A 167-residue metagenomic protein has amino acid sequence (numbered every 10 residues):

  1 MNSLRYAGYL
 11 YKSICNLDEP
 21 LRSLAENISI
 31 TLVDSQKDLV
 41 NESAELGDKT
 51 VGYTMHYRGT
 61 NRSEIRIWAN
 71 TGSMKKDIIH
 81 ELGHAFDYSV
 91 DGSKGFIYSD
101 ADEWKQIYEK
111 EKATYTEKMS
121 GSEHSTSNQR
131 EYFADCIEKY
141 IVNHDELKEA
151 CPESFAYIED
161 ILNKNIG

Functional and structural regions predicted by a protein language model:
M1-G8, S13, L21-G167: Active-site-flanking segments in enzyme catalytic domains
